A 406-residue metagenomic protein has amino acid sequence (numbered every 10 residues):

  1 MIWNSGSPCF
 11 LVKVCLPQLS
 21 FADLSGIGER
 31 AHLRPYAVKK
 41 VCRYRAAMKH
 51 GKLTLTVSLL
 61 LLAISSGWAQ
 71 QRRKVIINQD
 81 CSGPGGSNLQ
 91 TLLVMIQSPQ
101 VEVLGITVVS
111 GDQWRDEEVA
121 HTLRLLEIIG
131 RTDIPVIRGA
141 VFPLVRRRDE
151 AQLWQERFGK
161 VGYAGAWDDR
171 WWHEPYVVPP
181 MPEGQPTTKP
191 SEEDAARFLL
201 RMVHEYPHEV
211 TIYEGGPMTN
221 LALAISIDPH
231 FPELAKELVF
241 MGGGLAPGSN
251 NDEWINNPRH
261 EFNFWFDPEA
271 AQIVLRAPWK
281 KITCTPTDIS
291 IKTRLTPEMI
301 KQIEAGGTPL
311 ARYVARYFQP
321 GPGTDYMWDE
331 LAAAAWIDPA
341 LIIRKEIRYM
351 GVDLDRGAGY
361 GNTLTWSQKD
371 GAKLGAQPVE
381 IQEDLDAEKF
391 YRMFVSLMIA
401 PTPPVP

Functional and structural regions predicted by a protein language model:
V41-L55: Bacterial N-terminal signal peptides that target proteins for export
L59-G67: Hydrophobic h-region of N-terminal signal peptides that target proteins for export in Gram-negative bacteria
Q71-R124, I128-T132, G165, D169-C284 (+1 more regions): Active-site histidine-anchored catalytic micro-motif
Q71-R73, Q90-S98, E102-V103, F262-P406: Conformational coupling and interaction surfaces
